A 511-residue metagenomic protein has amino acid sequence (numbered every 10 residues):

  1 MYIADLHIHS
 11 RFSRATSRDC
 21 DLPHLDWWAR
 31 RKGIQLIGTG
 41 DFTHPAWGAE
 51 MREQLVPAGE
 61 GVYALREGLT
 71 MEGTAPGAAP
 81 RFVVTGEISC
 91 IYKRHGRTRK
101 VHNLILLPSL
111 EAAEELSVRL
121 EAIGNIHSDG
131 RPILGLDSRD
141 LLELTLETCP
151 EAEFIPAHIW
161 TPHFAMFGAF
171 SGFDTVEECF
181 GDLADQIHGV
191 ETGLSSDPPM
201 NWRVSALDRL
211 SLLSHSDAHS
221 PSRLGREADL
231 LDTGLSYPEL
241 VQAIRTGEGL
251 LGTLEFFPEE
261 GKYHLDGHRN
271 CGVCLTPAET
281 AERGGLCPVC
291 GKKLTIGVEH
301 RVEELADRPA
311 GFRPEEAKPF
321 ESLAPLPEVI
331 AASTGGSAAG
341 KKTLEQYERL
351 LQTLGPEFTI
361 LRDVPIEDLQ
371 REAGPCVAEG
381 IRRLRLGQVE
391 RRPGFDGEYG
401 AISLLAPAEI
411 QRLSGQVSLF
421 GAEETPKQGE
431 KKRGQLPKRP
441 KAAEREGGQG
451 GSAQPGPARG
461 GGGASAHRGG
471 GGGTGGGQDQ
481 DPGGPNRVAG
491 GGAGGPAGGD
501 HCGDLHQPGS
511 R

Functional and structural regions predicted by a protein language model:
M1-Y2, W27, P45, V56 (+8 more regions): C-terminal functional module detector
D5-L6, I37-F42, V83-G86, I155-A157 (+2 more regions): Active-site neighborhood of phospho(di)ester-bond hydrolases with catalytic His/Asp-centered motifs
R11-S13, T39-G48, I91, A112 (+3 more regions): Active-site environment of divalent metal-dependent phosphoester hydrolases
R14-S17, G48-R52, F164-S171, W202 (+2 more regions): Histidine/acidic-residue-rich catalytic or RNA/ligand-binding cores of hydrolases and nuclease-related proteins
C20, G48-G189: Extended substrate/RNA-proximal surfaces in nucleic-acid metabolism proteins
W27-W47, E153-I155: Divalent metal-dependent hydrolysis catalytic cores, especially in the metallo-beta-lactamase
A406-R459, S465-H467, G476: Acidic, low-complexity intrinsically disordered tails
E444, G448-R511: P-loop NTPase Walker
